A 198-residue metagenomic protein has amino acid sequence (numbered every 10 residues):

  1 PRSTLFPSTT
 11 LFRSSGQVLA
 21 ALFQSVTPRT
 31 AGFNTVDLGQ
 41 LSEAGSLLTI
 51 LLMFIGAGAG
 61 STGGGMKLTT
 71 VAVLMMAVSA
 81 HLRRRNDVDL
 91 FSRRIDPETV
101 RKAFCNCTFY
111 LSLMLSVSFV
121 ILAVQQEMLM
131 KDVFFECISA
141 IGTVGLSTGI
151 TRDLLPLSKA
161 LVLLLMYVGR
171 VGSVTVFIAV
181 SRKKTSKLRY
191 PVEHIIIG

Functional and structural regions predicted by a protein language model:
P1-S3, S8-G198: Membrane-proximal intracellular helices of multi-pass ion channels
